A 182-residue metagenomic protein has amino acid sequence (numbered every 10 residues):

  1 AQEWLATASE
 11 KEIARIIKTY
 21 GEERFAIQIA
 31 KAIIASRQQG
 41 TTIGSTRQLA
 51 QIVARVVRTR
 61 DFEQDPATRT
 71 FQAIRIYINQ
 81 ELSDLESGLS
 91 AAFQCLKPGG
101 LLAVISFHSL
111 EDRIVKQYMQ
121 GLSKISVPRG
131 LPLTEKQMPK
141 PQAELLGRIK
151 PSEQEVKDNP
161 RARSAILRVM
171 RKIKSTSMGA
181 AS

Functional and structural regions predicted by a protein language model:
A1-S182: S-adenosyl-L-methionine-dependent methyltransferase catalytic core, i.e., the SAM/SAH-binding region
